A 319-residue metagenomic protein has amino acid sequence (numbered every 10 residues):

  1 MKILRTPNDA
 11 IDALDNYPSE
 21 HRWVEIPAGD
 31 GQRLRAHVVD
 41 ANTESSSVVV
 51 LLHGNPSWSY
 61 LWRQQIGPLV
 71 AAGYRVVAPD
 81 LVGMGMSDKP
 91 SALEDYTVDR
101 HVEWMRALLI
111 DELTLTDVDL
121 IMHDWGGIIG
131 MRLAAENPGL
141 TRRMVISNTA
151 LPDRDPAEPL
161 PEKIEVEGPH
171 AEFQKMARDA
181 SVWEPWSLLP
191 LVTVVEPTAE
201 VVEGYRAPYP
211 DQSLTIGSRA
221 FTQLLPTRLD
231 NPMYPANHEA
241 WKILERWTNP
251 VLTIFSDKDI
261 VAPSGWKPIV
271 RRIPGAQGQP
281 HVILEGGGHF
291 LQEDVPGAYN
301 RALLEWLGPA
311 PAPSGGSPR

Functional and structural regions predicted by a protein language model:
M1-A28, A36, A41, V48 (+5 more regions): Flexible "cap/lid" subdomain of the alpha/beta-hydrolase fold that forms the substrate-access gate
A41-M86: Conserved HGGG/HGGXW glycine-rich cap/lid loop of the alpha/beta-hydrolase fold
W58-S59, I128, G288: A short, glycine- and basic residue-enriched loop/turn that sits immediately adjacent to a domain's principal
Y60-R63, G67, E103, M131 (+3 more regions): Surface-exposed alpha-helical interface segments used for non-catalytic interactions
G287-P296, N300: Catalytic histidine-centered segment of alpha/beta-hydrolase-like enzymes
P311-R319: A short, highly charged, low-complexity intrinsically disordered segment
